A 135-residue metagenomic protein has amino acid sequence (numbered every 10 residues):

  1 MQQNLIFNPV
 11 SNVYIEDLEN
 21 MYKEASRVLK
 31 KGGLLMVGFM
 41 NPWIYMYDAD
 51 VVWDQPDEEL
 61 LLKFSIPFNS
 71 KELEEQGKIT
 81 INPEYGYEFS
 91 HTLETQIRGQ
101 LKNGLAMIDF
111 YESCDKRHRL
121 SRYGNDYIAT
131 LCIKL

Functional and structural regions predicted by a protein language model:
M1-I6: A short acidic, Gly/Pro-enriched loop at the edge of an enzyme's catalytic core that lines a small-molecule cofactor
N8-S11: A short beta-strand submotif of the Rossmann-like class I SAM-dependent methyltransferase core that lines
E19-L34: A short glycine-rich, Lys/Arg-flanked "PGG" loop and its adjoining helix->strand segment in the class I
L34-L73: Conserved class I S-adenosyl-L-methionine
G77-Y85: Short glycine/proline- and acidic residue-enriched helix-loop micro-motifs that form flexible lids or anion-recognition
G86-F110: Short alpha-helix
N103-A106, R119-L135: Core SAM-dependent methyltransferase catalytic element
